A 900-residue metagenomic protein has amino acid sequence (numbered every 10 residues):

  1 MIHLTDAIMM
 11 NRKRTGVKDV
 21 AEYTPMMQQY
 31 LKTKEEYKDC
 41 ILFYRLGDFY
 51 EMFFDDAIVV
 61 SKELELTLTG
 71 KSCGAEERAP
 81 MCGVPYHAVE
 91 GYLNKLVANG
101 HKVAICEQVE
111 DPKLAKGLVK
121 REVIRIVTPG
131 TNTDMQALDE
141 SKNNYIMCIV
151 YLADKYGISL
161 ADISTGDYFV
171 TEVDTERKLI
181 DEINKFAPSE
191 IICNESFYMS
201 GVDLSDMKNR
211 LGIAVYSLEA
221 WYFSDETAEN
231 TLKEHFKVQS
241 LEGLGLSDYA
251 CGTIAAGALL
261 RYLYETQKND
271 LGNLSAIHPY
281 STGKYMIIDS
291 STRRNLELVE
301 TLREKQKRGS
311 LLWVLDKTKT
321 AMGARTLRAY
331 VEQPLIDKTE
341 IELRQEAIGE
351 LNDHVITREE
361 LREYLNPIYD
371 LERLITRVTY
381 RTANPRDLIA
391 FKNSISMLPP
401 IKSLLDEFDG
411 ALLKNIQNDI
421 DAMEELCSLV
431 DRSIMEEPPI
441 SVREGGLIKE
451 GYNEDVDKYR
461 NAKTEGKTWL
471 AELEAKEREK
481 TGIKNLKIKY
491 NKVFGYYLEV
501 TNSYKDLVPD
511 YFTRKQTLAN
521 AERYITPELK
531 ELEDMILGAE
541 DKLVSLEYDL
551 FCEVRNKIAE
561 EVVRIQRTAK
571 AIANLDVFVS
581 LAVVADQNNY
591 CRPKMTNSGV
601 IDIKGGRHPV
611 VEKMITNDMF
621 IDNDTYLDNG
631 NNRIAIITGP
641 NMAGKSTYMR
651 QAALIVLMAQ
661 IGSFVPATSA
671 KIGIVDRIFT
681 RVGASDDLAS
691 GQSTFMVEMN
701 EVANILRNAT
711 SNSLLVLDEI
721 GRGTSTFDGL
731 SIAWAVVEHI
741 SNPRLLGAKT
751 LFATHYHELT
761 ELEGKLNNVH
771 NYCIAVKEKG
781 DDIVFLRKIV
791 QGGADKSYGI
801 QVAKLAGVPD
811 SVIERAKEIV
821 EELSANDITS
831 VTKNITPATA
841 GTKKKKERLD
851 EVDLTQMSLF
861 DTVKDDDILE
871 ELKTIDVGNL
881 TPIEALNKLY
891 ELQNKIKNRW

Functional and structural regions predicted by a protein language model:
L4, N11-E350, N366, D370-T379 (+4 more regions): Charged catalytic and DNA/RNA-contacting regions of genome-maintenance and nucleic-acid-processing enzymes
F54-A57, Y249, K319, Y330 (+4 more regions): ATPase nucleotide-binding head domains, primarily ABC-like/P-loop NTPase cores
C106, P129-L138, D270, F408-L412 (+5 more regions): Active-site phosphate-binding and catalytic loops of NTP-dependent enzymes
I183, P188-S196, V202-S205, S217 (+3 more regions): Conserved catalytic alpha/beta cores of large enzymes that bind or transform nucleotide phosphates and polynucleotides
F223-T231, H235-V238, M286-S290, L298 (+8 more regions): Amphipathic heptad-repeat alpha-helical coiled-coil/stalk segments that mediate oligomerization, filament/stalk
I341, I348, R358-Y364, F391 (+12 more regions): Amphipathic alpha-helical coiled-coil segments
Y380, N384, S394-M397, E450-G451 (+2 more regions): Charged, surface-exposed helical/loop "interaction arms" that form contiguous linear patches used for dimerization
S858-W900: C-terminal tails and terminal domains of large nucleic-acid-associated and other macromolecular-machine proteins
